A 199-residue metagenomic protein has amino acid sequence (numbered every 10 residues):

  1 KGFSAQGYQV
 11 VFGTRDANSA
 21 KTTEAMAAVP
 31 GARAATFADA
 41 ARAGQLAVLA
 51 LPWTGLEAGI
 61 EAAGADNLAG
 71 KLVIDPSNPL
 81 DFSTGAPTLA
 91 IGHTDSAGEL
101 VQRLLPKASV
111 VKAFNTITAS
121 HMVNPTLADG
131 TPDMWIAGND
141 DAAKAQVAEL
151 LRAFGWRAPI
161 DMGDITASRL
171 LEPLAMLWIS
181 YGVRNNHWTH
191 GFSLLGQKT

Functional and structural regions predicted by a protein language model:
K1-E24, A28: NAD(P)+-binding Rossmann beta1-loop-alpha1 motif at the extreme N-terminus of oxidoreductases
F12, V73-D75, I136: Structural beta-sheet core signal
A28-I74, N78-G85: Rossmann-like NAD(P)-binding element
A34, S109-A113, P159-M162: General beta-strand structural signal in soluble alpha/beta enzymes
G55, S77-N78, N115-T118, D140 (+1 more regions): Glycine-rich beta-alpha junction loops
A69, S77-T126: Rossmann-fold NAD(P)-binding glycine/threonine-rich loop
P132-T199: Active-site-lining helix/loop region of Rossmann-like oxidoreductase modules
